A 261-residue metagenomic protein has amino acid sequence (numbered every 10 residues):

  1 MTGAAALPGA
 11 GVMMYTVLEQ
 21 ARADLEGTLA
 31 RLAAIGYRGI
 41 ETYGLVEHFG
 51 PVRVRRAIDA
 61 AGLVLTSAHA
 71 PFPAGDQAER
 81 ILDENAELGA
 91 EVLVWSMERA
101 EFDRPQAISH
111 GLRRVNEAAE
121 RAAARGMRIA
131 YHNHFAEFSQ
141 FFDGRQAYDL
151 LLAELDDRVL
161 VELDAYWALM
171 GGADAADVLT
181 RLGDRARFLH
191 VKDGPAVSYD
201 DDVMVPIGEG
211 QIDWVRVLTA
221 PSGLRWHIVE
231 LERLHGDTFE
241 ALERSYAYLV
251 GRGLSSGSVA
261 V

Functional and structural regions predicted by a protein language model:
T2-A33, A86-G89, F142-L160, W167-V261: Histidine-acidic metal/acid-base catalytic patches
L7-G11, G39-E41, V64-H69, E91-V94 (+4 more regions): Structural preference for beta-strand elements that scaffold enzyme active sites
M13-V17, Y43-V46, A70-P73, M97-A100 (+4 more regions): Active-site beta-loop-alpha junctions enriched in small/polar residues
A34, A60, E117-E120, A124 (+3 more regions): A generic structural signal for well-ordered alpha-helical segments enriched in polar/charged residues
I35, A61-L63, M97: Short, conserved active-site loops that position catalytic residues or coordinate cofactors/metal ions across diverse
Y37-D59: Glycine-rich, proline-tolerant flexible connector loops at the mouths of alpha/beta enzymes
G39, E47, P73-L160, A168-M170 (+3 more regions): Active-site acidic/histidine proton-transfer and metal-coordination neighborhood in alpha/beta enzyme cores
V52-A70, V115-A122, D149-D156, W214-L218: Alpha-helix-loop-beta-strand connector modules within alpha/beta enzyme cores
